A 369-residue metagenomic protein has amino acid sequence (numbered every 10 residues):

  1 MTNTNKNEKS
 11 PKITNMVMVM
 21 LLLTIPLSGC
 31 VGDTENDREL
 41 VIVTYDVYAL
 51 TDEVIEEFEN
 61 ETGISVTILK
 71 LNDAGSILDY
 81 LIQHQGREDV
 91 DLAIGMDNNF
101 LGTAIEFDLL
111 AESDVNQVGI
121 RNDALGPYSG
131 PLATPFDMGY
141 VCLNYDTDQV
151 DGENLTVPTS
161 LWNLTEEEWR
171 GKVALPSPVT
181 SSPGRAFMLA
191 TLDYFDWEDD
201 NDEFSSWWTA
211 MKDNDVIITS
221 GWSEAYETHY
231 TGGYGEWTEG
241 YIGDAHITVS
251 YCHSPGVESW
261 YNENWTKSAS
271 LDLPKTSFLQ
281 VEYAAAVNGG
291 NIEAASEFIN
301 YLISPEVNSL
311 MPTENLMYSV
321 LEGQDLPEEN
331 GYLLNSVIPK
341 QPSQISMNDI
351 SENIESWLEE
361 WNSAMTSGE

Functional and structural regions predicted by a protein language model:
M1-N36: Secretory targeting signatures
N36-T103: Early extracytoplasmic/lumenal segment of secretory-pathway proteins
A74-L110, G119-S129, G235, P255-Y261: Pocket-flanking alpha-helical
E88-A93, A111-D148, W162, K172-P178: A structural signal for short loop-to-beta-strand junctions that line the ligand-binding cleft of periplasmic/secreted
L110-G119, A133-T134, W162-T165, C252 (+2 more regions): Short beta-strand->loop
A190-S270: Ligand-binding pocket segment of bilobal, Venus flytrap-like solute-binding proteins
E282-I345: Mature extracytoplasmic/periplasmic domains
P339, S343-E369: Conserved C-terminal helix/tail region of periplasmic/extracytoplasmic solute-binding proteins
